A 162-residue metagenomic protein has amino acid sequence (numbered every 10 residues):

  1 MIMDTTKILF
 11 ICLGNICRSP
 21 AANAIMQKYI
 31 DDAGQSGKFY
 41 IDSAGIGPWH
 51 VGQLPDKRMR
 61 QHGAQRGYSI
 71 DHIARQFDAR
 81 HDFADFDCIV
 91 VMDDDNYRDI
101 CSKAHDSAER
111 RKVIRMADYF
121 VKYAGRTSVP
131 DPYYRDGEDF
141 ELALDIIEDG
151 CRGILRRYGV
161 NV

Functional and structural regions predicted by a protein language model:
I2-F86, R156-N161: Conserved active-site segments centered on acidic
S19, D93-D94: Helix N-cap/beta->alpha junction signal
W49-Q53, H81-D82, M92, H105 (+1 more regions): Acidic pyrophosphate-coordinating catalytic loop
C88, D94-V162: Phosphate-binding/catalytic loops
